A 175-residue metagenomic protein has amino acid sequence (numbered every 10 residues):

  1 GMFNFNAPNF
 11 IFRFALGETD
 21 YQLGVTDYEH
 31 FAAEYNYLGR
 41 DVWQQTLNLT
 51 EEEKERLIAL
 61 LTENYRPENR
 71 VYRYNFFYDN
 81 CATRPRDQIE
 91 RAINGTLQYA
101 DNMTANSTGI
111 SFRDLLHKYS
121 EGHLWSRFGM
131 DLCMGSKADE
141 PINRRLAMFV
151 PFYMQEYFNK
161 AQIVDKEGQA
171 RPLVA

Functional and structural regions predicted by a protein language model:
G1-V174: Soluble extramembrane regions of membrane proteins in the secretory/endomembrane system
